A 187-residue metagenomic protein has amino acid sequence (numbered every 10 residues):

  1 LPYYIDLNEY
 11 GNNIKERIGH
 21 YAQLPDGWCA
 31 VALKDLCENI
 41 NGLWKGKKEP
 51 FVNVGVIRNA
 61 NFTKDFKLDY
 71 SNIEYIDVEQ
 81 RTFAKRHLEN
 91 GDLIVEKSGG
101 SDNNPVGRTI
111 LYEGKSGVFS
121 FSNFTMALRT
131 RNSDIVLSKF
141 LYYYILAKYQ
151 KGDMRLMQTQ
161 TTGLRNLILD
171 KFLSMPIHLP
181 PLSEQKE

Functional and structural regions predicted by a protein language model:
Y3-I14, G46-N53, S71-N72, L156-Q158: Short coil/turn segments at secondary-structure boundaries
N8-L43, S174, H178-K186: Non-catalytic DNA-recognition/assembly elements of restriction-modification systems
N13-H20, K34-G46, A60-L93, G100-N103: Sequence-specific dsDNA recognition surfaces
N41, G99, L146-Y149, P180: Hydrophobic alpha-helix feature that most strongly marks membrane-spanning transmembrane helices and their immediate
R58, F83-L146, L164, I168-L169: A short beta-sheet element
D65-K67, N104, L137-S138, K186: Short helix/loop capping segments that flank catalytic or ligand/cofactor-binding pockets
V118-M126, M154, Q158-S183: A short glycine-rich beta-alpha junction/loop motif
